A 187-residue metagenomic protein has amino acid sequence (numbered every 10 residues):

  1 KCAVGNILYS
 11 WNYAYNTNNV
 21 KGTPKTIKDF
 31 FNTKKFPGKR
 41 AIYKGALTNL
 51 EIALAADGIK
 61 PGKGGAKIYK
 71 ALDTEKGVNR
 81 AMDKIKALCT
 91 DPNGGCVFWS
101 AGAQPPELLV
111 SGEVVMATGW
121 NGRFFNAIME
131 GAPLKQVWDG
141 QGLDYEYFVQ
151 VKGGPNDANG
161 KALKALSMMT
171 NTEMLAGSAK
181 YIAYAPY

Functional and structural regions predicted by a protein language model:
K1-P106: Extracytoplasmic ligand-binding site segments that recognize negatively charged/polar headgroups
Y9, N79-L88, E130-K152: Periplasmic-binding protein-like
N12-N19, L54-A55, Y145-A158, G177-K180: A bilobed periplasmic-binding-protein/Venus flytrap-type ligand-binding module shared by bacterial periplasmic
T26, N156-M169, G177-S178: Short amphipathic alpha-helical coupling segments at ligand-binding clamshell hinges and other catalytic/signaling
K35-K39, S111-A117: Alpha-to-beta junction loops
K35-T48, M168-Y187: Periplasmic-binding protein-like
E107-G112, Q150: Hydrophobic residues within well-ordered alpha-helices
A117-P133: A ligand-binding cleft/hinge motif common to bilobed small-molecule-binding domains
